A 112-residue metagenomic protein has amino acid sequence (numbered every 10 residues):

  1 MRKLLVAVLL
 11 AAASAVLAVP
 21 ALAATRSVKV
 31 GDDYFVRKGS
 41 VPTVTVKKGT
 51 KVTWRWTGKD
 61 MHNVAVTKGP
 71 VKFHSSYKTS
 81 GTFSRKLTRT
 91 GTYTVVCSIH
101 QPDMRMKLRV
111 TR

Functional and structural regions predicted by a protein language model:
R2, V8, S14-R112: Extracytoplasmic copper-binding redox domains, predominantly the cupredoxin/blue-copper superfamily
